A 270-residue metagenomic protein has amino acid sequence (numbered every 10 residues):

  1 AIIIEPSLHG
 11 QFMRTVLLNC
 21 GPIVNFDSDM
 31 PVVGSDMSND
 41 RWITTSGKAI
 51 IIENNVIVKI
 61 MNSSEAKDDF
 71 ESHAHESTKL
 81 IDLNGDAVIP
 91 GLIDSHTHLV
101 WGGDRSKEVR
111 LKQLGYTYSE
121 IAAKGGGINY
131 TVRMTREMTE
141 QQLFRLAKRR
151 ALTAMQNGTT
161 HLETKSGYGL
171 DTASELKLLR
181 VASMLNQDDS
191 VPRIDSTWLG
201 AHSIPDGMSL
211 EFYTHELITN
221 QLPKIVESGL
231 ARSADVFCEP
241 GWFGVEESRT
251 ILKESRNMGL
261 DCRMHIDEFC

Functional and structural regions predicted by a protein language model:
A1-F70: N-terminal metal-binding scaffold of metallo-dependent hydrolase/deaminase domains
V16, G91-I93, C262: Residue-level marker for buried hydrophobic side chains located in beta-strands that build the well-ordered beta-sheet
V16, T78-D82, S196: Conserved beta-strand scaffold positions in the cores of enzyme catalytic domains, especially in NTP/NDP-utilizing
C20, I50, N55, G85 (+6 more regions): Divalent metal-coordination and catalytic microenvironments
K67-H75, R110: A short, polar/charged loop-to-alpha-helix boundary motif
T78-L146: Metal-associated gating/positioning segment near the N- to mid-region
N129-L146, L152, T160-F269: Metal-coordinating catalytic core of metallo-dependent amide/deamination hydrolases
